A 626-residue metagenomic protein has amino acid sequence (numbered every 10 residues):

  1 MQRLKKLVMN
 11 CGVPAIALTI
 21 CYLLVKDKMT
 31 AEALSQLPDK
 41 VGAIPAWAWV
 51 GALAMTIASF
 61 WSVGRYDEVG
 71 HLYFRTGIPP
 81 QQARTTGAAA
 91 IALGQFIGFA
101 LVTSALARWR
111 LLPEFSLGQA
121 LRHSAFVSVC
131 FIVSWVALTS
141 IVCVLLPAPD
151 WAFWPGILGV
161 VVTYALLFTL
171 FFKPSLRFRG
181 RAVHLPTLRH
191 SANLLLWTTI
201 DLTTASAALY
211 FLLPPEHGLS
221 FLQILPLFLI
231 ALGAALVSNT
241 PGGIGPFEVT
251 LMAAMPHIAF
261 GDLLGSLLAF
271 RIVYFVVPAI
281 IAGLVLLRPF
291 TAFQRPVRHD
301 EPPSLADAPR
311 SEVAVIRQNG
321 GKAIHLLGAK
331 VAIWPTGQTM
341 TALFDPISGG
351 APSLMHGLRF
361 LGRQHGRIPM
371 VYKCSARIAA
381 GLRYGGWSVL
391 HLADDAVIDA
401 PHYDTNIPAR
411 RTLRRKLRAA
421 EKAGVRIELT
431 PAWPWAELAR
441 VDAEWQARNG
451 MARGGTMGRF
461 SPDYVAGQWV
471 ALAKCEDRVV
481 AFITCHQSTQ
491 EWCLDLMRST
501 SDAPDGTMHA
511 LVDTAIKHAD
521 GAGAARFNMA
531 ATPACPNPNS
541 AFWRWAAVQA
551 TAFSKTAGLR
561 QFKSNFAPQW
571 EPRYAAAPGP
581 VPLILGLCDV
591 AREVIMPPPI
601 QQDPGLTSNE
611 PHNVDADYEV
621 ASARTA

Functional and structural regions predicted by a protein language model:
M1-A89, V144-L236, F260, G265-A269 (+2 more regions): Predominantly cytoplasmic-facing regulatory/coupling regions of multi-pass membrane proteins
W61-D67, G98-R108, A235-M252: Transmembrane helix boundary and interhelical junction motifs in multipass membrane proteins
P80-E114, S238-T240, M508: Hydrophobic alpha-helical transmembrane segments of multi-pass membrane transport proteins
Q81-T85, S104, P113-V129, I258-F270: Membrane-interface alpha-helices at helix entry/exit sites of multi-pass transporters
A89-I97, Q119-S140, A234, L268-I280: Membrane-embedded alpha-helical segments of transport systems, primarily multispan ion/solute transporters
G245, G350-F360, A503-K517: Conserved acetyl-CoA-binding loop-helix of GNAT-fold acetyltransferases
P302-L343, R367, Y372-V389, P401-R415 (+5 more regions): A conserved beta-strand-loop-helix scaffold within acyl/acetyltransferase catalytic domains
N539-A557: Acidic, Ser/Thr-rich peripheral helices and adjacent loops at domain boundaries
